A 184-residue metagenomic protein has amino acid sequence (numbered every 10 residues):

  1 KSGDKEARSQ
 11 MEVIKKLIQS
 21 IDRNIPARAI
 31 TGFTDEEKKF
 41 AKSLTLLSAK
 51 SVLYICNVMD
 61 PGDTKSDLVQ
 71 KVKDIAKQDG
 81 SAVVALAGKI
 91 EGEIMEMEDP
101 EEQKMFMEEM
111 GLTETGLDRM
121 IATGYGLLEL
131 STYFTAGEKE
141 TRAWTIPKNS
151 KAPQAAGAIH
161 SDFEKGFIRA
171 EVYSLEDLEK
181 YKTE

Functional and structural regions predicted by a protein language model:
S2-E184: C-terminal-of-GTPase-core extension/linker across diverse P-loop GTPases
